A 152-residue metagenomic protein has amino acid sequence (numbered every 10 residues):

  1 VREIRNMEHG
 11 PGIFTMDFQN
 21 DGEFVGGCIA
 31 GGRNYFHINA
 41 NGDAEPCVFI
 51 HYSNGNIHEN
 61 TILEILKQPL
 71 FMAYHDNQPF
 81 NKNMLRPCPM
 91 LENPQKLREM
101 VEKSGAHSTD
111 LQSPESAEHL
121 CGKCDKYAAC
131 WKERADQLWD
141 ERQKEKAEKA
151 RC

Functional and structural regions predicted by a protein language model:
V1-P46, L91-K96: A C-terminal junction/extension of Radical SAM enzymes
F49-C152: Flexible mid-to-C-terminal extensions adjoining Fe-S/redox cofactors in radical SAM and related proteins
